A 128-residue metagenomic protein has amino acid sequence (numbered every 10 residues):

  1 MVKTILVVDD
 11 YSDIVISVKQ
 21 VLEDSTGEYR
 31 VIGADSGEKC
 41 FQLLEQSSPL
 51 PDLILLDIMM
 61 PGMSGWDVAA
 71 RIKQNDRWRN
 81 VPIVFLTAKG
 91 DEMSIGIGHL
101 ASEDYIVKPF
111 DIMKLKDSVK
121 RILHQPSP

Functional and structural regions predicted by a protein language model:
D9, D57, T87: Active-site residues of response regulator receiver
S12-I32: Two-component/phosphorelay signaling modules centered on CheY-like receiver
G33-Q42, G65: Helix N-cap/capping motif at the beta->alpha junctions
Q42, W66-R79: Short amphipathic alpha-helix used as the core "switch/output" element in two-component signaling
P49-L55: Active-site beta3 strand of CheY-like receiver
M60: Receiver (REC) domain active-site loop signature in two-component systems and cognate sites in sensor histidine kinases
D67, K89-I106, D117-K120: Alpha4 helix (beta4-alpha4-beta5 surface) of REC/receiver domains from two-component response regulators
D111-I112: Receiver (REC) domain switch/active-site region of two-component response regulators
